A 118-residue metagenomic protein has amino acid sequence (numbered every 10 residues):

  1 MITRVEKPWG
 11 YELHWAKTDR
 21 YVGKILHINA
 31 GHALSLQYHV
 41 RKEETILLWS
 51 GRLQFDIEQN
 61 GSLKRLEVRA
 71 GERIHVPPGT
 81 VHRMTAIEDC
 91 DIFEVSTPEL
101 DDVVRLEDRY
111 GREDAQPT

Functional and structural regions predicted by a protein language model:
I2-K42: A short glycine-rich, His/Asp/Glu-containing loop-to-beta-strand
T3-K7, T85-T118: Double-stranded beta-helix
I25, T45, R65-L66: Short, surface-exposed secondary-structure edge patches
A33-S35, H39, Q54, E72-R83: Histidine-centered metal-chelating micro-motifs
Y38-V40, L47-L48, V68, A86-E88: Short glycine/proline-enriched turns and hinge-like loops at secondary-structure junctions
H39, E58-N60, G79, I87 (+1 more regions): Surface loops and adjacent helix of pleckstrin homology
R41-Q59: Glycine- and acidic-residue-biased ligand/ion/polar-headgroup-sensing regions
Q59-G79: Short acidic-glycine-tyrosine-enriched beta hairpin
